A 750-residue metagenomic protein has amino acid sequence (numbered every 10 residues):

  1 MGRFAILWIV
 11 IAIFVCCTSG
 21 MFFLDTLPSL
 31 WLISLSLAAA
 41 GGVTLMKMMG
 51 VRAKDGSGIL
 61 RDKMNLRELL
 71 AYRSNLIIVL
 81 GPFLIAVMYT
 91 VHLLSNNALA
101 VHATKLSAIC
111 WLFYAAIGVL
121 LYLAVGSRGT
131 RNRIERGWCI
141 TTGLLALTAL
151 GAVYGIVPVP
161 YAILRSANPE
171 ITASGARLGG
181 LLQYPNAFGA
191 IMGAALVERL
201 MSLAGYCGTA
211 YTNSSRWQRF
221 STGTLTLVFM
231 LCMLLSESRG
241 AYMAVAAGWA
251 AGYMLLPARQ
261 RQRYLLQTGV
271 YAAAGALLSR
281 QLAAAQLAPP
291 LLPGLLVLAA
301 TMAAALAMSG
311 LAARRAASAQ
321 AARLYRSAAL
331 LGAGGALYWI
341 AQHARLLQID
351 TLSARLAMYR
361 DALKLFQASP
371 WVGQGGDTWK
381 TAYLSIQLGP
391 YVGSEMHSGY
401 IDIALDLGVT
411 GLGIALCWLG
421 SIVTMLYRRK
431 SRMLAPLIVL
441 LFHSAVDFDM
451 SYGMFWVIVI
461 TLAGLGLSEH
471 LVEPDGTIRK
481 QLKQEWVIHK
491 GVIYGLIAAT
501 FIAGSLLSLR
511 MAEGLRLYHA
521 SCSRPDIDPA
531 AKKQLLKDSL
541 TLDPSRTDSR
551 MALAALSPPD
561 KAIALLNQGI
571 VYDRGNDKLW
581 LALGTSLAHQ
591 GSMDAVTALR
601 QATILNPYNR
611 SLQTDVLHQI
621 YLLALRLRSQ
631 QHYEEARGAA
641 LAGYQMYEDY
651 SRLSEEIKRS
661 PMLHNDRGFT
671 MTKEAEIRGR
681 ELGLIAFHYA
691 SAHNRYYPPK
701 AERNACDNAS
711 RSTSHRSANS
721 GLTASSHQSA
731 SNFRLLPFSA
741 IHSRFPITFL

Functional and structural regions predicted by a protein language model:
G2-M21, L30-M48, L80-L94, L106-Y122 (+7 more regions): Alpha-helical transmembrane segments of multi-pass inner-membrane proteins
S34-L37, P160-E170, D350-S369: Extracytoplasmic loop-helix module adjacent to an early transmembrane segment
V51-S74, C207-R219, R315-A322, E473-H489: Membrane-interfacial, low-structure loops and terminal tails that flank and connect transmembrane helices in multi-pass
R73-S74, L99-A103, T130, Y161 (+4 more regions): Active-site lumenal/periplasmic loops and adjacent helix-entry segments of GT-C-fold, multi-pass membrane
R136-T142, G223-T224, R326-G332, T477-G504: Signature aromatic-anchored transmembrane alpha helix within multi-pass, membrane-resident enzymes that catalyze glycan
Y184, L356-S394, Y400-I403, L407-I414: TM-adjacent membrane-interface loops and short helices in multi-pass inner/ER membrane proteins
Y338-L356, W486-I527: Hydrophobic alpha-helical transmembrane segments in integral membrane proteins
W486, L517-L750: C-terminal luminal/periplasmic domains and tails of membrane-associated envelope-modifying transferases
